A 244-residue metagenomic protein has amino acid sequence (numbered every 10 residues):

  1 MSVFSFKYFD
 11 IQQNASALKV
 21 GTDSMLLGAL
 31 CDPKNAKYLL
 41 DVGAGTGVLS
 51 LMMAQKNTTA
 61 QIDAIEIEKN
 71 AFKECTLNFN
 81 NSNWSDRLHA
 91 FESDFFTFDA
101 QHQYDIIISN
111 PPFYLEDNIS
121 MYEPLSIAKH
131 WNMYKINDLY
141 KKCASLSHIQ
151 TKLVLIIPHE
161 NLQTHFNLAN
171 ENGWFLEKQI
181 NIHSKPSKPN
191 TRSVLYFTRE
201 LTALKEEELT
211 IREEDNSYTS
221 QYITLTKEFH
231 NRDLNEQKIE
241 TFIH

Functional and structural regions predicted by a protein language model:
S2-Y38, A44, L51-Q55, S193 (+1 more regions): SAM-dependent Rossmann-like transferase core, predominantly class I methyltransferases with a strong bias toward
D10-S16, V20, Y134-N190: Conserved Class I SAM-dependent methyltransferase catalytic core
L27, N110, L139, F197: Residue-level signal for inorganic ion chemistry
A29-A100, I106-S109, L115-D117: Conserved SAM/SAH cofactor-binding pocket of Class I
V42, A71, N78, Y104-I106 (+5 more regions): Structured catalytic cores of enzymes that bind and process phosphorylated ligands/cofactors
T76-L77, I119-M121, F166-A169: Short amphipathic alpha-helical segments
P111-D138: Mobile active-site "lid"/loop adjacent to the S-adenosyl-L-methionine
P189-H244: SAM/dcSAM-binding transferase cores
